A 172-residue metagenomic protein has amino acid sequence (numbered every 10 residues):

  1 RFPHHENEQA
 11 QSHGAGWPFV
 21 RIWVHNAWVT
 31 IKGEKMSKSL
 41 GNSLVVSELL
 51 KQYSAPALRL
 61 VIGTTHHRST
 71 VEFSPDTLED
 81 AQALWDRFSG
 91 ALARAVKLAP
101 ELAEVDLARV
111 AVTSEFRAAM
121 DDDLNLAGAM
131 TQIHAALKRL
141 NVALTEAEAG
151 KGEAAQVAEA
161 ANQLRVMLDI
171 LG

Functional and structural regions predicted by a protein language model:
R1-L98: Alpha-helical recognition segments enriched in aromatics with Gly/Pro capping that present substrate-recognition
V71, T77-V157: Helix-loop elements that line ligand-binding/catalytic pockets
V157-G172: Conserved alpha/beta core segments of nucleic-acid transaction machinery
